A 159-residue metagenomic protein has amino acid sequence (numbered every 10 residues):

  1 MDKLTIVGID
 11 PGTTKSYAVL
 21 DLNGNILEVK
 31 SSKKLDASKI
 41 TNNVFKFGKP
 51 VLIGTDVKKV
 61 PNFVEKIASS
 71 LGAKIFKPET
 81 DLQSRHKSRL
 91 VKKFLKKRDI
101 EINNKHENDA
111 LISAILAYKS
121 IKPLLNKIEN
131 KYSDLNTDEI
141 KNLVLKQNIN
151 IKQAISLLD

Functional and structural regions predicted by a protein language model:
M1-D159: Phosphate- and other anionic-substrate recognition elements at nucleic-acid/protein interfaces
